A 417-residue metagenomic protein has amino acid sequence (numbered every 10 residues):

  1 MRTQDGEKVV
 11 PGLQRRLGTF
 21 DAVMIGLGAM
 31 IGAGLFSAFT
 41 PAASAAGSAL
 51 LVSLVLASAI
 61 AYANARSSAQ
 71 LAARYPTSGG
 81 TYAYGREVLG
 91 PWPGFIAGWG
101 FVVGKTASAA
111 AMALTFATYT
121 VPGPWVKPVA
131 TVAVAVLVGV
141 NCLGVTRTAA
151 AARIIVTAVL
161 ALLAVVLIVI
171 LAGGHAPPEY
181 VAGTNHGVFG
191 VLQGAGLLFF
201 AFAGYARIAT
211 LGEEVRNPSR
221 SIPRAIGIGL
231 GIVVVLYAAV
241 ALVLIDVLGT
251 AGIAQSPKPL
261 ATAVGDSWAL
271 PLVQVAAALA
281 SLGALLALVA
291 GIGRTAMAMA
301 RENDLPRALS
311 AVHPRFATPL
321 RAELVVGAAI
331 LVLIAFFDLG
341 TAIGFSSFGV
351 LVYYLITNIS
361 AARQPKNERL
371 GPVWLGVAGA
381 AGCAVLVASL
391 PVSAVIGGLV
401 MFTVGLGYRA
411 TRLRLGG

Functional and structural regions predicted by a protein language model:
M1-A38, A45-A49, A61-Y62, R66 (+4 more regions): Membrane-interface "cap" regions at the ends of multi-pass membrane proteins
T3-Q4, V9-L13, L51, P124 (+2 more regions): Helix-loop-helix junctions that connect adjacent transmembrane segments in multi-pass membrane transporters
P41-S44, S53, Y62-C142, R147 (+4 more regions): Hydrophobic transmembrane alpha-helices that form the core helical bundles of multi-pass secondary transporters
A45-S48, P76-G80, E87-P93, E213-P223 (+3 more regions): Juxtamembrane helix-boundary/capping and inter-helix hinge elements in multi-pass membrane proteins
V55, A59-A63, V103, T131-G139 (+12 more regions): Generic alpha-helical transmembrane segments of integral inner-membrane proteins, especially permease/transport modules
A83-Y84, G90, P122, G227-V289 (+1 more regions): TM-loop-TM module centered on a large, flexible mid-protein loop between adjacent transmembrane helices in multi-pass
L305-H313, L355-G371, G416: Alpha-helical transmembrane segments
G349, A362-G417: A generic transmembrane alpha-helix motif of multi-pass inner-membrane proteins
